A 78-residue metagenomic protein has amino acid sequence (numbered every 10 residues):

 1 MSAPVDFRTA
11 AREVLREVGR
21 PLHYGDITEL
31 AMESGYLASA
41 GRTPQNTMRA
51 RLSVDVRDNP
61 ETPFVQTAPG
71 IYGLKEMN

Functional and structural regions predicted by a protein language model:
M1-A10, V18, G25, A31-N78: Charged low-complexity interaction tracts in eukaryotic proteins
